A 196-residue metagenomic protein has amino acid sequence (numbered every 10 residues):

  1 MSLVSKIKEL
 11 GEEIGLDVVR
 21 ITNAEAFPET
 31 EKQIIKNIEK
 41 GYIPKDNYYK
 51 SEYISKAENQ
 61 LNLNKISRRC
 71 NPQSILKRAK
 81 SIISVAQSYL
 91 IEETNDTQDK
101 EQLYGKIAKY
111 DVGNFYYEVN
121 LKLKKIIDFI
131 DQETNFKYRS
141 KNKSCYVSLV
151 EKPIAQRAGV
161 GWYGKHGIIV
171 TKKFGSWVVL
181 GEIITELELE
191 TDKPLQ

Functional and structural regions predicted by a protein language model:
M1-Q196: Auxiliary alpha/beta "docking" domains used to position bulky ligands
